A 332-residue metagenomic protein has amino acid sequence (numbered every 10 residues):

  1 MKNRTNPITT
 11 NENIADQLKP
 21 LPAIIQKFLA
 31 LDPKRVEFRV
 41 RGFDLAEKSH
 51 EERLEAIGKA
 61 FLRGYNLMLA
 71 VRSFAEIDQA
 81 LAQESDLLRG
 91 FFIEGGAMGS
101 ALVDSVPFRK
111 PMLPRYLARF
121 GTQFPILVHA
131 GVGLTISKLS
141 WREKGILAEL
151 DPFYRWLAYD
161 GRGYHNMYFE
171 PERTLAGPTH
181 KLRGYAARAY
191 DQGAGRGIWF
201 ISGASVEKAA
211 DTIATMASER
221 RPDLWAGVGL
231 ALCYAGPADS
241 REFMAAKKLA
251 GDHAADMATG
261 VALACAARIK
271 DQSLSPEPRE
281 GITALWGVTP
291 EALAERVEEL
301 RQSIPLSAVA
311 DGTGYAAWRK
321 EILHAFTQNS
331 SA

Functional and structural regions predicted by a protein language model:
K2-A332: Mature, well-folded catalytic/scaffold domains that follow N-terminal targeting or propeptide regions
